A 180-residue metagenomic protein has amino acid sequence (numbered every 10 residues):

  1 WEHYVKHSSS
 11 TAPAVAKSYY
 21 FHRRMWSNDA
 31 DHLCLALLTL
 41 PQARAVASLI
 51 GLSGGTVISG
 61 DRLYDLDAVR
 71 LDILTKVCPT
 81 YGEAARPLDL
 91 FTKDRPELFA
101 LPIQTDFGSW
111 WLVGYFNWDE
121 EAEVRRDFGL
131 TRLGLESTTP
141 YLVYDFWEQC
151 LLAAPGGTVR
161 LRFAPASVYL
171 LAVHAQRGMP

Functional and structural regions predicted by a protein language model:
W1-D65: Glycan-recognition surfaces
W26, Q42-A45, D67, E136 (+2 more regions): Active-site-proximal structural scaffolding
L33-L35, Q42, I58-G60, Y64-D72 (+3 more regions): Flexible loop/turn segments at secondary-structure boundaries
V46, I50-S53, I58, K93-L135 (+2 more regions): Carbohydrate-binding surface patches
A47-F91, Q176-M179: Aromatic- and carboxylate-lined catalytic core of secreted/periplasmic carbohydrate-active enzymes
T131-Q149: Solvent-exposed beta-hairpin/edge-strand motifs
A153-P180: C-terminal beta-strand-rich structural cap/linker in extracellular carbohydrate-active enzymes
